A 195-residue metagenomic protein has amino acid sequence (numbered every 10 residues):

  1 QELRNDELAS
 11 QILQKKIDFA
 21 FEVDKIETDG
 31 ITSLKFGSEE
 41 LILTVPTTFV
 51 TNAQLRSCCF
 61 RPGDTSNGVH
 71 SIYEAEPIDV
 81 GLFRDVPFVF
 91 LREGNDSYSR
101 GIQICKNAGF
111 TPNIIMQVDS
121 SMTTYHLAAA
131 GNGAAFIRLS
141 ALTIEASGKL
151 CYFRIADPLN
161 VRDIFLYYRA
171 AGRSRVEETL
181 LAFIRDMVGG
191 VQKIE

Functional and structural regions predicted by a protein language model:
Q1-D29, V118: Central regulatory/effector-binding core of bacterial HTH transcription factors
A9, L13, S33, V80 (+1 more regions): Short hydrophobic/charged patches on amphipathic alpha-helices used for structural packing and interfaces
I12-E22, L41, F110, A128-A134: Alpha-to-beta junction loops
V23-I31, S99-Q103, N107, S121-L150: A ligand-binding cleft/hinge motif common to bilobed small-molecule-binding domains
S33-T48, R56-S66, F83-R84, I155-D163: Short Pro/Gly-enriched coil loops immediately N-terminal to beta-strands
T51-A53, C58-A108, S174-E178, V191: Secondary-structure junction motif
K106-M116: A local structural motif
S140-L142, L150-I194: A late-sequence structural motif
